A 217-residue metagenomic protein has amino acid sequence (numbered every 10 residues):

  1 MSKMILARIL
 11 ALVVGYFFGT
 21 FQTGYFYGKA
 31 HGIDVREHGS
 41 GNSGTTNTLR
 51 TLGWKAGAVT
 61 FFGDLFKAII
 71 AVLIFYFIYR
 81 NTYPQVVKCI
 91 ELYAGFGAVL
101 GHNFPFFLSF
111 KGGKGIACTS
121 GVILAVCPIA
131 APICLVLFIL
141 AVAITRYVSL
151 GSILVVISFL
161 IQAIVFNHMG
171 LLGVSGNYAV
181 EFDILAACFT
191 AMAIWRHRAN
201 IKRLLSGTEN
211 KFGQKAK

Functional and structural regions predicted by a protein language model:
M1-L10, V72-L92, L124-A131, V165-I184: Helix-coil boundary and interhelical linker segments in multi-pass alpha-helical membrane proteins
A7, A11, G15, T20 (+15 more regions): Alpha-helical transmembrane segments in multi-pass membrane proteins
G24, K29, G101-K111, L137-R146 (+1 more regions): C-terminal ends of transmembrane helices
Y25-K55, K202-K217: Cytosolic, membrane-interface loops and tails of multi-pass inner-membrane proteins
D34-T45, F107-S120, Y147-V155: Short, non-helical or kinked segments that cap or interrupt transmembrane helices
L49-W54, F75-Y79, G115-T145, S158-N167: Interfacial segments of multi-pass membrane proteins
L140-N167, V174-V180, I184, F189-M192: Canonical bilayer-spanning transmembrane alpha-helix
V174-K217: C-terminal membrane-associated helical module and adjoining short loops/tails
